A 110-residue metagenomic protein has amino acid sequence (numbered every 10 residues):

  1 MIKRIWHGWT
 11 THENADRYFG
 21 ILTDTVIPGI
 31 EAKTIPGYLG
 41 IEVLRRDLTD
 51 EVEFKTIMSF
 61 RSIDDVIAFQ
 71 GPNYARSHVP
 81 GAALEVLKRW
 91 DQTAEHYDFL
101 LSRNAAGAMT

Functional and structural regions predicted by a protein language model:
I2-W9, G40-Y74: Short, well-ordered beta-strand segments in beta-rich or mixed alpha/beta enzyme and ligand-binding folds
W9-L22: Short, surface-exposed ligand-recognition loops at beta-strand->loop->(often short) alpha-helix junctions that present
N14-A15, T25-I30, I41-V43: Short secondary-structure boundary micro-motifs
N14-D16, D64-V66, S102: Residue-level signal for secondary-structure boundary sites
D24-P36, S59-H96: An amphipathic, aromatic/His-enriched active-site/gating alpha helix that lines ligand/cofactor pockets
L39-V52, H78-T110: Glycine-rich beta-strand-turn "strand-cap" elements at beta-sheet edges
